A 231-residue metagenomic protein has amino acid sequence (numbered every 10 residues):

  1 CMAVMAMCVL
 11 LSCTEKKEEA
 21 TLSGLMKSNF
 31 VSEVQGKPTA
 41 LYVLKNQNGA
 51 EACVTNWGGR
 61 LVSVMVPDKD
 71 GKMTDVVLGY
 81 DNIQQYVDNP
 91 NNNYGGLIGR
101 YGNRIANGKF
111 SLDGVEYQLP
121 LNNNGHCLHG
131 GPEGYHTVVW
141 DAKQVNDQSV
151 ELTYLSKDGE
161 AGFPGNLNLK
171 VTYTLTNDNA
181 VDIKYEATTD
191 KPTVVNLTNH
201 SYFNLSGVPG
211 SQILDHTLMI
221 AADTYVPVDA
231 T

Functional and structural regions predicted by a protein language model:
C1-V4: Sec-dependent signal peptide recognition, specifically the positively charged N-region followed immediately by
V9-S12: C-terminal motif of bacterial Sec signal peptides marking the signal peptidase cleavage site
T14-A50, N56-T231: An exposed, glycine/acidic-rich loop-and-rim segment of catalytic or binding clefts
